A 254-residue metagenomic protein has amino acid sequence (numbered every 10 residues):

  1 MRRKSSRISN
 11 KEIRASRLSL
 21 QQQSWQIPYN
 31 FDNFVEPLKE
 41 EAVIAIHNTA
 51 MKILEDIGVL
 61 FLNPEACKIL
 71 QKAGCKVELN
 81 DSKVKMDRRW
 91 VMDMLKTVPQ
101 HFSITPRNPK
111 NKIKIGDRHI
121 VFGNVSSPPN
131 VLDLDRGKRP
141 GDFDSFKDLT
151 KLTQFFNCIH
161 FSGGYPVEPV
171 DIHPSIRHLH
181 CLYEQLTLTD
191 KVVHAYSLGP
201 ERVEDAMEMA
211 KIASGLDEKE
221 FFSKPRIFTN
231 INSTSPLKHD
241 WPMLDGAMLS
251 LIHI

Functional and structural regions predicted by a protein language model:
M1-F34, L38, S103-I120: N-terminal basic/disordered segments at the start of proteins
F31-N33, A50-I53, I104-R107, S162-Y165 (+1 more regions): Structural motif
E36-E40, D56-V59, N80-V84, R139 (+3 more regions): Hydrophobic alpha-helical scaffolding
I46-V59: Eukaryotic low-complexity, mixed-charge intrinsically disordered interaction/regulatory segments enriched in acidic
L60-R136: Glycine-rich, N-terminal phosphate-binding loop and its surrounding beta-alpha-beta segment
P109-H180, L186: Hydrophobic alpha-helical hairpins/lids featuring a short glycine-rich hinge
F155-L249: Glycine-rich, mobile lid/loop segments that gate access to catalytic sites or pores
I252-I254: Conserved small/polar residues in nucleotide/adenosyl-binding loops
